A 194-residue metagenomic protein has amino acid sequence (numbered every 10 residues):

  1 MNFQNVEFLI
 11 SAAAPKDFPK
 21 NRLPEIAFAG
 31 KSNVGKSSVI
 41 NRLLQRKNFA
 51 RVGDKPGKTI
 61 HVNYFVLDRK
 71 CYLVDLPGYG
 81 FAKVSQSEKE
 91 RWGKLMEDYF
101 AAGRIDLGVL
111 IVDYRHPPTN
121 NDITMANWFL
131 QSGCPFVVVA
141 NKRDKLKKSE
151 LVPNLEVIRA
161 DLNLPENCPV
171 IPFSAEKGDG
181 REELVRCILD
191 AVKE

Functional and structural regions predicted by a protein language model:
M1-K83, K193: Conserved G1/Walker A P-loop phosphate-binding module
F3-P15, K145-E194: Canonical P-loop GTPase G-domain recognition
R22, N48, H61, Y72 (+5 more regions): Helical mechanochemical/support elements of P-loop NTPase systems and associated helical scaffolds
L43-K47, F100, L162, I188: Hydrophobic aliphatic residues
I60-V66, G93-A101: Conserved alpha-helical scaffold flanking the Walker A/P-loop in AAA+ ATPase domains
D75, N141, S174: Active-site glycine-centered loops adjacent to acidic/histidine catalytic or metal-binding residues that shape
Y79-K89, R115, D144-K147: Flexible beta-alpha connector loops of hexameric P-loop NTPases
E97-C168: Conserved C-terminal guanine-recognition region of P-loop GTPase G domains, centered on the G4
